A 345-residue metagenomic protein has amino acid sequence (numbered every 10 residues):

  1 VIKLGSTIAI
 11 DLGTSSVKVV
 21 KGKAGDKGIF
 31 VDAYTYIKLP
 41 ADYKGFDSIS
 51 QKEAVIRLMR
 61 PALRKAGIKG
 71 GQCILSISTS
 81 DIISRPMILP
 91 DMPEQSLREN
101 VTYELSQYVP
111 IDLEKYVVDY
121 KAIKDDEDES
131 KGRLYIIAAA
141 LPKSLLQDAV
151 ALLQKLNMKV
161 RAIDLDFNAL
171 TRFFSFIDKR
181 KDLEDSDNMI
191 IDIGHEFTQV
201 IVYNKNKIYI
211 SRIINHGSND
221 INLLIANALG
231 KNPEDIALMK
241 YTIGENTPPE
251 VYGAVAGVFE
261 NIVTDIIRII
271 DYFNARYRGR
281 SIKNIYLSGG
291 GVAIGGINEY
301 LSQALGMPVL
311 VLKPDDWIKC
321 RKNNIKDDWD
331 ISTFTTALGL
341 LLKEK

Functional and structural regions predicted by a protein language model:
V1-E104, Q147, N157-K159: Non-catalytic, solvent-exposed interaction/assembly segments
V1-K38, K69-S78, G132, K179-I210 (+2 more regions): Gly/Thr-rich phosphate-binding beta-strand-loop-beta motif of the actin/hexokinase/Hsp70
A41-K44, S144-R172, K207-P248: Glycine-rich phosphate-binding loop plus the immediately following alpha-helix
M59-Q72, L156, K231, I267-N284: Phosphate/pyrophosphate-binding loops at sites that engage ATP/ADP/AMP, CoA/4′-phosphopantetheine, polyphosphate
I77-I177, N284, P314-C320, T333-T336: Active-site neighborhood for divalent-cation/phosphate handling
F167, I236-N284, G291: Adenine-nucleotide phosphate-binding core of ATP-dependent small-molecule kinases
V258, R280-L310: Glycine-rich phosphate-binding loops at beta-strand->alpha-helix junctions
E299-A337: Conserved phosphate-binding/catalytic loops in two-lobed NTP-binding clefts
